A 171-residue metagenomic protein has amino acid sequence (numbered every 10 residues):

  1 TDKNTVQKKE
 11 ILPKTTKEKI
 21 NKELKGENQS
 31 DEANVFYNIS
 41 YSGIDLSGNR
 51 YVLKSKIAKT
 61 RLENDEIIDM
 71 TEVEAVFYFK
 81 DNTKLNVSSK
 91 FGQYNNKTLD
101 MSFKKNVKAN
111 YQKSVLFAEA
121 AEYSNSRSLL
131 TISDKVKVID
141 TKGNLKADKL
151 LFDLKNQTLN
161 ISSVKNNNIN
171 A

Functional and structural regions predicted by a protein language model:
T1-A171: Mature-chain termini and adjacent capping regions
